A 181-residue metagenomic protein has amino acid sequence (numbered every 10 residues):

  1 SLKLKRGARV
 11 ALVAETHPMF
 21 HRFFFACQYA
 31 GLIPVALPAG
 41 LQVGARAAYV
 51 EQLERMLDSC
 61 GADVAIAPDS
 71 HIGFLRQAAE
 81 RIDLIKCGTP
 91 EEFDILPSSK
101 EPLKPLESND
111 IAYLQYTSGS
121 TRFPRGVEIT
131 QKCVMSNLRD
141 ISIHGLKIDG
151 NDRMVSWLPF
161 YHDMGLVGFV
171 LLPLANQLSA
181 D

Functional and structural regions predicted by a protein language model:
S1-G44, W157-F160: Conserved AMP-binding/adenylate-forming
V13, P68, L114, V127-K132 (+3 more regions): Generic beta-strand/beta-sheet core signal
P18-F20, G73-F74, T121-P124, M135-N137 (+2 more regions): Flexible loop/turn segments at secondary-structure boundaries
I33, M135-R153, F160-D181: Conserved AMP-binding/adenylation subdomain of ANL enzymes
L41-Q77, I95-S98, N137-V155, V170: Conserved ATP-dependent adenylate/AMP-binding module captured primarily in the ANL superfamily
L75-P90: Short acidic, glycine/proline-enriched helix-loop-strand junctions
C87, L96-F123, E128, C133 (+2 more regions): Conserved pre-ATP/AMP-binding loop-to-beta segment of ANL
